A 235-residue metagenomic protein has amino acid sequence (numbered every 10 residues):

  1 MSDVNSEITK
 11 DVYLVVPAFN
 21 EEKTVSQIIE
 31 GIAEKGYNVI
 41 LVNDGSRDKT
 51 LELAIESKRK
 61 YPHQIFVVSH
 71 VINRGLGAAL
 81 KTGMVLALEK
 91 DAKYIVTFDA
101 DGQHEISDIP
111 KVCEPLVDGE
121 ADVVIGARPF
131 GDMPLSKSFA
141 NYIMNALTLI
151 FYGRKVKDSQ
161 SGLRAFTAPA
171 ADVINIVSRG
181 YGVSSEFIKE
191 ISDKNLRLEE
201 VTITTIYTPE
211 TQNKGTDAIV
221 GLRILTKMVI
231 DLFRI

Functional and structural regions predicted by a protein language model:
M1-D11, G31, G153, I176-I235: Hydrophobic helical membrane-anchoring modules
K10-V12, I32-L41, K49, Q64-I65: Short loop->beta transition adjacent to catalytic acidic/histidine clusters or analogous donor-positioning motifs
F19-E34: Short, well-formed alpha-helical segments that are part of the catalytic scaffolds of diverse glycosyltransferases
E21-T24, S46, L76, E105: Donor nucleotide-sugar binding loop of glycosyltransferases
K23-Q27, D48-S57: Acidic helix N-cap motif at the loop->helix transition within catalytic regions of sugar-transfer enzymes
N43-E52, I72, G102: A conserved acidic beta->alpha catalytic loop
H70-E89, I106-Y181, Y207-L225, V229-I230: Acceptor/aglycone-binding surface of glycosyltransferases and processive sugar-polymer synthases
A92-Q103: Short beta-strand-to-loop acidic/aromatic patch adjacent to the donor-nucleotide binding site
